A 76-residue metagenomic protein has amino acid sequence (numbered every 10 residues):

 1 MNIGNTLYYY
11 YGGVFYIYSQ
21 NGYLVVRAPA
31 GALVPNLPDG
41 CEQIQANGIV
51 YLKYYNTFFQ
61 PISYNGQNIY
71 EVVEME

Functional and structural regions predicted by a protein language model:
M1-E76: Low-complexity segments
